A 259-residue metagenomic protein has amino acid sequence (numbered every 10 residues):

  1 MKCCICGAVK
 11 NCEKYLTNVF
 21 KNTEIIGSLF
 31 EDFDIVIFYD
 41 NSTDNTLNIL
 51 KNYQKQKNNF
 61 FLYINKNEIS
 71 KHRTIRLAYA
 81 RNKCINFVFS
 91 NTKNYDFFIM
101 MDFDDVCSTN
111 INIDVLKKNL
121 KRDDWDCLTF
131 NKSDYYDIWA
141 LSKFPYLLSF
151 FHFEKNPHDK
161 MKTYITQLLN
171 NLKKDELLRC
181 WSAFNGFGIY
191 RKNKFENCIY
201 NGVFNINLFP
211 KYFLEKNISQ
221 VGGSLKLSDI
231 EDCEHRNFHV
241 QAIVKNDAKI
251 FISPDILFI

Functional and structural regions predicted by a protein language model:
G7-K21, N41: Active-site beta-to-alpha loop of glycosyltransferases that engages the nucleotide-sugar donor
Y15-T17, D44-Y53: Acidic helix N-cap motif at the loop->helix transition within catalytic regions of sugar-transfer enzymes
K21-D32: Short, acidic, metal-binding catalytic loop of nucleotide-sugar glycosyltransferases
F38-N48, N67-I69: A conserved acidic beta->alpha catalytic loop
K55-Y95: Active-site-proximal specificity loops/subdomain of glycosyltransferases
T92-S108: Short beta-strand-to-loop acidic/aromatic patch adjacent to the donor-nucleotide binding site
D105-I206: Conserved catalytic core of nucleotide-sugar-dependent glycosyltransferases
L169-I259: C-terminal catalytic/acceptor-binding lobe
